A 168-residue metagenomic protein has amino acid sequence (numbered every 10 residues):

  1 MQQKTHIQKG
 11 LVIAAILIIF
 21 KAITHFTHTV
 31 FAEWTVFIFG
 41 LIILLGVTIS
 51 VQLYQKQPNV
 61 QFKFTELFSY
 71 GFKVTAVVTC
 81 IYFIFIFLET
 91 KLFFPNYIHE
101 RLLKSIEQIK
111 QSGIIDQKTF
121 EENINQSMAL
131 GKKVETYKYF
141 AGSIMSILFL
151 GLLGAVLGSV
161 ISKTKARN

Functional and structural regions predicted by a protein language model:
M1-K4, S162-N168: Short, charged juxtamembrane terminal tails flanking transmembrane helices
M1-Q55: Transmembrane alpha-helical insertion/packing segments
K4, Q8-V12, S69-V78: Alpha-helical transmembrane segments of multi-pass membrane proteins
I16-T24, I43-V47, V78-I86, L150 (+2 more regions): Alpha-helical transmembrane segments of multipass membrane proteins
L53-L67, K91-L92: Membrane-helix interface/capping segments
T75-L103: Hydrophobic alpha-helical membrane-insertion segments
F93-K133: Membrane-interface interhelical loops and short interface/amphipathic helices in multi-pass inner-membrane
Q126-F149: Individual transmembrane alpha-helix segments
